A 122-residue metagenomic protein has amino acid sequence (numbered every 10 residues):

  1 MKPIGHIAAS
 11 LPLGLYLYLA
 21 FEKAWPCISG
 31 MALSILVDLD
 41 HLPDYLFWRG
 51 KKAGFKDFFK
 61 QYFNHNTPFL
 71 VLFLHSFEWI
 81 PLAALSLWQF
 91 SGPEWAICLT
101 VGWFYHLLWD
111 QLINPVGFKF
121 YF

Functional and structural regions predicted by a protein language model:
M1-F122: N-terminal membrane-targeting hydrophobic helices
